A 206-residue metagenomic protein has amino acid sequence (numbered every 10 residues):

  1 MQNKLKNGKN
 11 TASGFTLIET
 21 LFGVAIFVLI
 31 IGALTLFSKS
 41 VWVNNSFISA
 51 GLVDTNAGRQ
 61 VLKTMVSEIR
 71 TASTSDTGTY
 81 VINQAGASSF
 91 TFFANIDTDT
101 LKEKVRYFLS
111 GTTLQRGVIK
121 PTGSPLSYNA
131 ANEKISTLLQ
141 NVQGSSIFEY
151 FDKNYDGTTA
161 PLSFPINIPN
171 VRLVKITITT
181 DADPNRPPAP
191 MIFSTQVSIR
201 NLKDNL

Functional and structural regions predicted by a protein language model:
Q2-K4, A12-T71, L206: Aliphatic-rich helix starts adjacent to a transmembrane/signal segment
A12, V53, I96-T98, N141-L206: Short linear sequence signals and composition-biased patches located at protein termini or domain-edge surfaces
S46-F47, V53-N56, I69-I96: Short, glycine/small-hydrophobic-rich surface segments
Q60-V81, Q140-P161: Generic detector of solvent-exposed, compositionally biased contiguous segments
A85-T159: Type IV pilin-like appendage domain
